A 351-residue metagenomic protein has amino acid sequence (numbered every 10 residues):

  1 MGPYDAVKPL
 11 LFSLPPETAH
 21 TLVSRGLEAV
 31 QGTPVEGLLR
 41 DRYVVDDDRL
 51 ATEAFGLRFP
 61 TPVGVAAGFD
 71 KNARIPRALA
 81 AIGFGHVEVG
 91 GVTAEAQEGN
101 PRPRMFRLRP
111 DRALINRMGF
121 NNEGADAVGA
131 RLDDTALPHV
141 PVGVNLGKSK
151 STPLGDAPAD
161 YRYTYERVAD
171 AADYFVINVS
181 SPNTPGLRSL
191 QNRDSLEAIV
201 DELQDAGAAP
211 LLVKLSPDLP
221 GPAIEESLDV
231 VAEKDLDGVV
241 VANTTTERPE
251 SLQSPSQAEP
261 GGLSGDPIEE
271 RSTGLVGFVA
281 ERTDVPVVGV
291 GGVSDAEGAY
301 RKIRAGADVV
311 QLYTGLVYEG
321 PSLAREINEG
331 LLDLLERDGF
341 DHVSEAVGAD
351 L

Functional and structural regions predicted by a protein language model:
G2-T52, N116-N121, A125-D126, T152: An N-cap/entry alpha-helix motif that binds or orients negatively charged groups
G37-V45, V179-S195, I224, L228-V285: Glycine/Thr-rich beta-alpha phosphate-binding loop at enzyme active sites
G56-G64, P138-V144, A206-L219, E281-V290: Short beta-strand/loop segments at the ligand-binding rim of alpha/beta enzyme cores
N72-L79, L219-E233, R282, V293-V310: Catalytic cores of alpha/beta
G83-Q97, V179-S181, G238-T246, G292-V293 (+1 more regions): Glycine-rich phosphate-binding active-site loops on the catalytic face of alpha/beta enzymes
G90-V140: A gly/proline- and charged-residue-enriched helix-loop-helix capping module
Q97-R112, R248-G262, L316-F340: C-terminal helical cap(s) of enzyme catalytic domains, especially alpha/beta-barrels
S149-R162, S189, V213-E233: Active-site glycine- and acidic-residue-rich loops that bind and position anionic ligands or nucleotide-like cofactors
